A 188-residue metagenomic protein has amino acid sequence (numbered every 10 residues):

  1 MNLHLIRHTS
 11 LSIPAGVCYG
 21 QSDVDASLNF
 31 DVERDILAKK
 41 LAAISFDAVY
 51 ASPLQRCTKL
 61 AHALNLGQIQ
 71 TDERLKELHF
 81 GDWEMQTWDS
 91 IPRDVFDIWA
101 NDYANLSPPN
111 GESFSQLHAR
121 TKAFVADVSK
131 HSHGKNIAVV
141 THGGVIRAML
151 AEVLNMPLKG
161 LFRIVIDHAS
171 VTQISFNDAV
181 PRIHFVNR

Functional and structural regions predicted by a protein language model:
N2, K135-A138: Residues that mark the start of a beta-strand
L3-L60, N110-T121: Loop-to-helix element that buttresses phosphate recognition and phosphoryl-transfer chemistry
L11, V145-I146: Short active-site segment of divalent metal-dependent hydrolases/proteases that encodes the spacing between
I36-V95: Phosphate-coordination/substrate-recognition cap region in phosphate-metabolizing enzymes
I44, L78-S90, K130-K135, A151-R188: Acidic, low-complexity terminal tails and accessory targeting/binding regions of phosphate-metabolizing enzymes
A63, A148-E152: Active-site signature of alpha/beta-hydrolase-fold catalytic machinery across serine- and Asp/Cys-nucleophile hydrolases
F96-Q116: Short glycine/proline- and acidic residue-enriched helix-loop micro-motifs that form flexible lids or anion-recognition
H142: Short basic (Lys/Arg) and small-residue
